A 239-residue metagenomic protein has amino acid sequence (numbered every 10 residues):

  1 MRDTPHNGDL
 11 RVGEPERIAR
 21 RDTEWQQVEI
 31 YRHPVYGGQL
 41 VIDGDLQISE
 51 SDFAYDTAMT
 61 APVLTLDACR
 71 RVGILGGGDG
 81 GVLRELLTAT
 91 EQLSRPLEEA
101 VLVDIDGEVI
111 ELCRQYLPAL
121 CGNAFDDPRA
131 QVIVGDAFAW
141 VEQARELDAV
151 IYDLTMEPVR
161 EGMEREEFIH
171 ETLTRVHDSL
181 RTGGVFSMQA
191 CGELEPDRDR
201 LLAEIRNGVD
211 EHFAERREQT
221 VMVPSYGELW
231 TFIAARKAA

Functional and structural regions predicted by a protein language model:
M1-Q39: N-terminal auxiliary segments of SAM/dcSAM-dependent transferases
M1-R2, Y36, Q47-M188, L194-N207 (+2 more regions): The AdoMet/dcAdoMet-binding core of the Class I SAM-like
R95, R216-R217: Short, well-structured beta-strand/strand-turn elements
A100, E215-R216: Hydrophobic anchor at the start of a short beta-strand that flanks the dinucleotide cofactor-binding loop
V132, R217-E218: A structural preference for short, hydrophobic beta-strand core positions in alpha/beta folds
A190-G192, T220-V221: Active-site proximal loops enriched in glycine and acidic residues that flank catalytic Cys/His/Asp and coordinate
H212-A214, M222-A239: Core SAM-dependent methyltransferase catalytic element
